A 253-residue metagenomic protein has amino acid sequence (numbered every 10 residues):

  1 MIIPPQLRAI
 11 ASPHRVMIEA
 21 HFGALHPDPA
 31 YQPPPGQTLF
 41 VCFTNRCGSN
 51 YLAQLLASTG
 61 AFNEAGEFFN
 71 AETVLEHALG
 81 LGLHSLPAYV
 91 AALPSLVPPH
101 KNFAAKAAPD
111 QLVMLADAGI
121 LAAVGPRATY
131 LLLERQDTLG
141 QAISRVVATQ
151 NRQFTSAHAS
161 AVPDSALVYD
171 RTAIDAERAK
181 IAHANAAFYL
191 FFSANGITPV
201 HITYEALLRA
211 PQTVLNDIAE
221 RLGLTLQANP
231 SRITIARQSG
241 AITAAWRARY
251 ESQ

Functional and structural regions predicted by a protein language model:
M1-P98: PAPS-dependent sulfotransferase catalytic core
P34, T44-N45, E177-I181, L207 (+1 more regions): Aromatic-acidic/polar surface patches that form glycan- and anion
P35-G36, P99-N102, G125-A128: A general structural motif
L39, N63, F103-A105, T129-L132 (+1 more regions): Hydrophobic/aromatic beta-strand patches that form the interior of the parallel beta-sheet core in alpha/beta enzyme
N45-C47, S58-A61, F69-A71, P109-L112 (+3 more regions): Short, solvent-exposed loop/turn segments at secondary-structure junctions
A57-T59, P99, G125, A194-G196: Short, well-ordered coil/turn elements that cap or connect secondary structure elements
E72-L75, A173, Y189-Q253: The conserved 3'-phosphoadenosine-5'-phosphosulfate
A108-S193, Q212-Q227: PAPS-dependent sulfotransferase catalytic domain
